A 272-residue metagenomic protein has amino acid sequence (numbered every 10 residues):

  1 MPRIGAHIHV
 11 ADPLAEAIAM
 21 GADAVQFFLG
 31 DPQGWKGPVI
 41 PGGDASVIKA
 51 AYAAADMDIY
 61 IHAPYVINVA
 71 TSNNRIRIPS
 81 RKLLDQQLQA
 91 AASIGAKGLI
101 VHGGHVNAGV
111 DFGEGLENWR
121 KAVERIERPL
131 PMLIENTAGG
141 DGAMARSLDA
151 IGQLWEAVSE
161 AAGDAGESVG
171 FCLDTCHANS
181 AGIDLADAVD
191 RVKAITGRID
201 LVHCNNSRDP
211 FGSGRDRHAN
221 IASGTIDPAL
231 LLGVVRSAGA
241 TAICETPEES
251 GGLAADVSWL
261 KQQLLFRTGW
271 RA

Functional and structural regions predicted by a protein language model:
M1-A63, I67-Q86, W270-A272: N-terminal pre-domain/capping segments
H7-A11, G30-P32, P64-N68, G104-V106 (+4 more regions): Active-site beta-loop-alpha junctions enriched in small/polar residues
A15-A22, I40-Y60, D85-G95, V123-P129 (+3 more regions): Acidic (Asp/Glu)-rich catalytic clusters
A17, H62, S80, A91 (+5 more regions): Conserved, mostly hydrophobic/aromatic
D23-F28, M57-I61, G170, D174 (+1 more regions): Non-cysteine beta-strand/loop elements that form the S-adenosyl-L-methionine
A53-A54, V69-F171, S180: Active-site acidic/histidine proton-transfer and metal-coordination neighborhood in alpha/beta enzyme cores
R75-L88, D111-E124, L148-A157, V189-K193 (+2 more regions): Short, electropositive alpha-helical surface patch
V110, M144-L148, G152, H177-T241 (+1 more regions): Gly/Pro-rich active-site loop or hairpin
